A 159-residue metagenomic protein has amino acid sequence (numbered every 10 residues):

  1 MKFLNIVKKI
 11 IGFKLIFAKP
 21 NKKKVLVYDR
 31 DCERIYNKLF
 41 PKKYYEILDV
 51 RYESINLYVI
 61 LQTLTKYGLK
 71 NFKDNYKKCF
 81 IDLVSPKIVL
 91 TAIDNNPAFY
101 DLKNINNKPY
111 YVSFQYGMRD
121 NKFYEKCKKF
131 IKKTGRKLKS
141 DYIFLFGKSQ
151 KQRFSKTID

Functional and structural regions predicted by a protein language model:
K2-D159: Active-site and donor-binding regions of nucleotide-sugar-utilizing enzymes
